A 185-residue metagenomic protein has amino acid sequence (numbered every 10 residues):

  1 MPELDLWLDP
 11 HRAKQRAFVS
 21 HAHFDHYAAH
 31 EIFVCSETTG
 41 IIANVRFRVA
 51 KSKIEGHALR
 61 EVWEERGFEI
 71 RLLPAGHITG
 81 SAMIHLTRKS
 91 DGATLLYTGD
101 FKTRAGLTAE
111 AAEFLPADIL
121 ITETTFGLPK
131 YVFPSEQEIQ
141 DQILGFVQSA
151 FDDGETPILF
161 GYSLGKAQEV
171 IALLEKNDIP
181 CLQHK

Functional and structural regions predicted by a protein language model:
M1, L6-R16, A22-F160, G165: His/Asp/Glu-rich metal-coordinating catalytic cores of metallo-dependent phosphodiesterases/hydrolases acting on
V147-D153, P157, Q168-K185: Accessory terminal helices/loops
